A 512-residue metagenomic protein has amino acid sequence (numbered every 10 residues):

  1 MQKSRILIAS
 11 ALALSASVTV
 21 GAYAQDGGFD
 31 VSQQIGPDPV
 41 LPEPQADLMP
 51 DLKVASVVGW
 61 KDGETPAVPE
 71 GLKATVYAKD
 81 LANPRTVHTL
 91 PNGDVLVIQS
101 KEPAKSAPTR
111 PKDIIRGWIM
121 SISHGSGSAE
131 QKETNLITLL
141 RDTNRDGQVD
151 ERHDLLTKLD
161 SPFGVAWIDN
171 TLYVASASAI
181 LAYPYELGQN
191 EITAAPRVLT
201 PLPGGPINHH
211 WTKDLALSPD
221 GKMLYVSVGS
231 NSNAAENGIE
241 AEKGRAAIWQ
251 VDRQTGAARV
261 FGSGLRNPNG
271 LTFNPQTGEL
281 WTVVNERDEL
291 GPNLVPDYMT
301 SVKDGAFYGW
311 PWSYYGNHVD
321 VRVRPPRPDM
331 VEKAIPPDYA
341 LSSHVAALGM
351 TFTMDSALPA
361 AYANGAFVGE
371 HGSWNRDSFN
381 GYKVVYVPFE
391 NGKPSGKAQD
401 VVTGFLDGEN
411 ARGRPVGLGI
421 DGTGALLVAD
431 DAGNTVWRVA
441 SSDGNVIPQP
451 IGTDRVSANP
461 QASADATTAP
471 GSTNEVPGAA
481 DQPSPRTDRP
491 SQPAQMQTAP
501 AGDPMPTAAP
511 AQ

Functional and structural regions predicted by a protein language model:
M1-Y23: Gram-negative bacterial Sec-dependent N-terminal signal peptides
D26-P69, S106-A107, D113, G117-K132 (+7 more regions): Beta-propeller domain segments
V31-S32, P448-Q512: Compositionally biased, proline/threonine/alanine/serine-rich low-complexity intrinsically disordered stretches
V76-L81, H153-D160, L199-I207, V260-G264 (+2 more regions): Surface loop/turn motifs at the tips and blade-to-blade linkers of beta-strand repeat domains
V87, V165, L215, P268-L271 (+2 more regions): Hydrophobic core register within WD40 beta-propeller blades
L90-G93, W167-D169, L217-G221, N274-T277 (+2 more regions): Residue-level detector of Asp-centered blade-edge/turn motifs that repeat once per structural unit in beta-propeller
D94-L96, T171-V174, L181, M223-S227 (+3 more regions): Conserved beta-propeller blade signature
Q148-T171, S176-S218, N233: Asp-box/WD-like beta-propeller blade repeats and closely related beta-sheet repeat scaffolds
